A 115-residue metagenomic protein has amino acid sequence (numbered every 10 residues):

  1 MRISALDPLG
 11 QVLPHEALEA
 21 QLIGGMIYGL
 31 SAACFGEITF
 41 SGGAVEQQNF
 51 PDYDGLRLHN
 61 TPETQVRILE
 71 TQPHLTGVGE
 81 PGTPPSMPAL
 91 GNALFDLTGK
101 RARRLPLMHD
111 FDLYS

Functional and structural regions predicted by a protein language model:
M1-S115: C-terminal catalytic domains of large/alpha subunits in multi-subunit enzymes
